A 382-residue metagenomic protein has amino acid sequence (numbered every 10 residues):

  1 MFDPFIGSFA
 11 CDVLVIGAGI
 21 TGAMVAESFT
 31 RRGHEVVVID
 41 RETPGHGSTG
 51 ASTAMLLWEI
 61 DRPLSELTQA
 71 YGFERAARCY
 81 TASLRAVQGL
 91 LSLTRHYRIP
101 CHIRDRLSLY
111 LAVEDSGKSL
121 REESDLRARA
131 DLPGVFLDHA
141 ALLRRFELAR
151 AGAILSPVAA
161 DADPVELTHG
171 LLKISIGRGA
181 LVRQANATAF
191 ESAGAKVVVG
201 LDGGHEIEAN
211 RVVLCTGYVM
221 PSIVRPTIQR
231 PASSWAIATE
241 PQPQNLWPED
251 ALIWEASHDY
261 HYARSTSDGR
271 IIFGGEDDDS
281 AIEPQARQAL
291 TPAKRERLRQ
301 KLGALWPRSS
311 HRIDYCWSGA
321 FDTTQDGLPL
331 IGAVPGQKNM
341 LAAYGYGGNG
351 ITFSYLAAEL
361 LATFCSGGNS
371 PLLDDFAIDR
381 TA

Functional and structural regions predicted by a protein language model:
M1-V13: Extreme N-terminal leader/targeting segments of oxidoreductases
R31-A51: Glycine-rich FAD pyrophosphate-binding loop
E59-H139: Dinucleotide-binding Rossmann-like beta1-alpha1 core, especially the glycine-rich loop that anchors the ADP
F73, P100-Y110, A141-I174, E276 (+1 more regions): Helix-loop-beta segment of a Rossmann-like dinucleotide-binding subdomain
D125, A153-N210, C215: Helical element adjacent to the flavin cofactor pocket in flavoenzyme catalytic cores
V158, G303-A382: C-terminal catalytic lobe of FAD-dependent flavoproteins
F190-T266, I271: Flavin-dependent oxidoreductases
P243-P335, N339: Active-site lid/adjacent beta-loop-alpha segment flanking the redox-cofactor pocket in flavoenzymes
